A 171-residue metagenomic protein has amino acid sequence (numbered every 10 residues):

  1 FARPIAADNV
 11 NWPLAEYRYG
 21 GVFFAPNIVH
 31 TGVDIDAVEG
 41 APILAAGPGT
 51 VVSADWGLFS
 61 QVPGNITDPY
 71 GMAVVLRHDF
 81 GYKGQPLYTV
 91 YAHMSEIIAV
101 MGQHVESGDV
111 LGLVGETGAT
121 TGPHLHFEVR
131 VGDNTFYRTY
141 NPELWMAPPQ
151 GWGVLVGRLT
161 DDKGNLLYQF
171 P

Functional and structural regions predicted by a protein language model:
F1-M72, R77-G81, S107, E116 (+3 more regions): Surface-exposed, glycine-biased beta-strand/turn segments
A37, A41, G118-T121, L125-H126 (+2 more regions): Beta-strand-rich domain onsets/edges
V52, G112, E143: Nucleotide phosphate-binding site architecture
G84-Y88, Y137: Short, mixed charged/polar active-site loops that provide acid/base catalysis or chelate metal/phosphate cofactors
Y91-M94: Beta-strand/loop nucleic-acid-binding surfaces
G112-L113, L125: Secretory/export targeting leaders with adjacent low-complexity proregions
